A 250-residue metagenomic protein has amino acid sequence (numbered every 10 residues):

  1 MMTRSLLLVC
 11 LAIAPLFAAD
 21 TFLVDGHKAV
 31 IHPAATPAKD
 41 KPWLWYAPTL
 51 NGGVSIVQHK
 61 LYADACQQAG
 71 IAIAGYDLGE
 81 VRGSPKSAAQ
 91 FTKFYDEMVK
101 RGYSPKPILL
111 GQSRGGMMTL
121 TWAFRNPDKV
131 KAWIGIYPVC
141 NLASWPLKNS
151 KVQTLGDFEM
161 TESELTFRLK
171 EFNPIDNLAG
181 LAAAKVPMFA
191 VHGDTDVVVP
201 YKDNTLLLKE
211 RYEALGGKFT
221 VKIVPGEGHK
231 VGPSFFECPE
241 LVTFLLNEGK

Functional and structural regions predicted by a protein language model:
S5-A14: Sec-dependent N-terminal signal peptides
A18-K39: N-terminal cap/lid segment of alpha/beta-hydrolase-fold proteins
H32, V198, K202-K250: C-terminal catalytic histidine-bearing segment of alpha/beta-hydrolase fold enzymes
P33-A35, A143-L206, E210-E213: The feature captures the conserved acid-bearing segment of alpha/beta-hydrolase catalytic domains
A35-A65: Short, surface-exposed "cap/lid" segments of acyl-processing enzymes
A63-R82: Conserved alpha/beta-hydrolase
R82-G102: Alpha/beta-hydrolase active-site loop
V99-V152: Primarily recognizes the serine-hydrolase "nucleophile elbow" in alpha/beta-hydrolase and SGNH/GDSL folds
